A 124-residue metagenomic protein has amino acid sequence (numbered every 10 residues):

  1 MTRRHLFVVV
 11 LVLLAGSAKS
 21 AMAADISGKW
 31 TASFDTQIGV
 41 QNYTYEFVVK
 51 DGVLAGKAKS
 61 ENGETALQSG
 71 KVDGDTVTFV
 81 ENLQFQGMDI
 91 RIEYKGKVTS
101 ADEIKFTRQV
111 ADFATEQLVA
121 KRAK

Functional and structural regions predicted by a protein language model:
M1-V8: Bacterial N-terminal signal peptides that target proteins for export
V8-S17: Bacterial N-terminal signal peptides
S17-A23: Sec/Tat signal peptide C-region and signal peptidase I cleavage site
A24-T99, K105-K124: Central antiparallel beta-sheet cores of small beta-barrel/beta-sandwich binding domains
